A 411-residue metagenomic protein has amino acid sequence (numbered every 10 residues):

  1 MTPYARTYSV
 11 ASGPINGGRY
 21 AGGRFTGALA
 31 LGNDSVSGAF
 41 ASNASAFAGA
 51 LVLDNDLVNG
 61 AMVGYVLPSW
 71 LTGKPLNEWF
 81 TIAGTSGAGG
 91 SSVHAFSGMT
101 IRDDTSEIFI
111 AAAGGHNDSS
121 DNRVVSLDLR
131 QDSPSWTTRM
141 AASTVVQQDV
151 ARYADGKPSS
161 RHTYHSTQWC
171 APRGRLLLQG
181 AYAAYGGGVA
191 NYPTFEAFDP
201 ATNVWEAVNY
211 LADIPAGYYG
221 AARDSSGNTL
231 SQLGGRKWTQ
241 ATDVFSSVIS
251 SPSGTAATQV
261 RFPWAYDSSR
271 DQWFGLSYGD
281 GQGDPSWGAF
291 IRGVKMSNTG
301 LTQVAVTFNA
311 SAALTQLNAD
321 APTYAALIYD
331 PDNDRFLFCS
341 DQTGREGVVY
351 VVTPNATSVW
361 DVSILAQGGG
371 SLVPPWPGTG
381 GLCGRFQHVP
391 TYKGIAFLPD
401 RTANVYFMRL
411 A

Functional and structural regions predicted by a protein language model:
M1-S69, M408-A411: Enriched but not universal
G49, L53-A411: Kelch-like beta-propeller repeat domains
